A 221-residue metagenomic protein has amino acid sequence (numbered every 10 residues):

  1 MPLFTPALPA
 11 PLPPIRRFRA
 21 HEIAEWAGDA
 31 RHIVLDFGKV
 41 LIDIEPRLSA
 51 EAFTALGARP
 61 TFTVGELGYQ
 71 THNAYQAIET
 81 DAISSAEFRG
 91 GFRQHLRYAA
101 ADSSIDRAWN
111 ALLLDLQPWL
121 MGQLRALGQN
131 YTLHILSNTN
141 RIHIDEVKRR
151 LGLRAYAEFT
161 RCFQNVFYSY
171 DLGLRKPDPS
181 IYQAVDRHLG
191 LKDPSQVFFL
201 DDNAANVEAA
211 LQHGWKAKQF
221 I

Functional and structural regions predicted by a protein language model:
L12-R19, I23-P118, Q129, N140-E146 (+1 more regions): N-terminal helical cap/lid subdomain that shapes the substrate entry/recognition surface in HAD-like hydrolases
D36-F37, L136, L200: Short hydrophobic segments within beta-strands
A50, M121-R125, Y182, V207: Short amphipathic alpha-helical segments and helix-helix/interface helices
W119-N130, C162: Catalytic-core regions built around general acid/base machinery
T132-H134, N165, F198: A structural signal for isolated positions on well-ordered beta-strands in alpha/beta enzyme cores
R141-Q196: Substrate-recognition "cap/lid" segment bordering the active-site pocket of phosphatases
P194-I221: Acidic, Mg2+-coordinating phosphoryl-transfer loop and its flanking beta/alpha structural elements, shared across
